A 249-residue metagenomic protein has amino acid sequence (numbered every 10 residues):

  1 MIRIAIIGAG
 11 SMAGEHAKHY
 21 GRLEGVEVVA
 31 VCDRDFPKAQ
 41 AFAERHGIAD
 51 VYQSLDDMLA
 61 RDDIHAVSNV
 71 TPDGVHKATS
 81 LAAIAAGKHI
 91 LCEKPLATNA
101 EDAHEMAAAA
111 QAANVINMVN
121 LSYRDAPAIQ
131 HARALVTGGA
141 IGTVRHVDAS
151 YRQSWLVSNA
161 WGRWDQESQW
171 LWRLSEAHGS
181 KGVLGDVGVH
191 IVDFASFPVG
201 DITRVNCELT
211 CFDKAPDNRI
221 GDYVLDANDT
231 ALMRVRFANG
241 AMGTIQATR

Functional and structural regions predicted by a protein language model:
M1-H46: N-terminal Rossmann-like dinucleotide-binding module
I4, H16, D35, H46-A109: Beta-loop-alpha module in the N-terminal Rossmann-like domain of NAD(P)-dependent dehydrogenases, especially those
V26-V28, I64, V144, I202: Core-facing hydrophobic residues within beta-strands of well-ordered domains
Y52, L91, I116-M118, D148 (+3 more regions): Structural detector of well-ordered beta-strand residues that form the stable sheet scaffold of enzyme domains
H104-Y123, G142-H146: Rossmann-fold dehydrogenase core element
Y123-V224: Predominantly a Rossmann-like dinucleotide-binding segment in NAD(P)-dependent oxidoreductases
T210-K214, G221-R249: NAD(P)-dinucleotide binding in Rossmann-like oxidoreductases
